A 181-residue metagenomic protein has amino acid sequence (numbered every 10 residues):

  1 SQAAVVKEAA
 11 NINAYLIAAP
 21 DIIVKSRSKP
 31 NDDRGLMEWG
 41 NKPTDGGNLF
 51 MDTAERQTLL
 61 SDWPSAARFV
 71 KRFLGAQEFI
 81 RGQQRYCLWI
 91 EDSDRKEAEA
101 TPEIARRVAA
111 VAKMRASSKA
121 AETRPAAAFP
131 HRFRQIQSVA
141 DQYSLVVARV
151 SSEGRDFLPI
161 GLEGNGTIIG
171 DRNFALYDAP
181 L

Functional and structural regions predicted by a protein language model:
A3-L181: Polybasic, glycine- and aromatic-enriched phosphate-binding surface used to engage nucleic acids
